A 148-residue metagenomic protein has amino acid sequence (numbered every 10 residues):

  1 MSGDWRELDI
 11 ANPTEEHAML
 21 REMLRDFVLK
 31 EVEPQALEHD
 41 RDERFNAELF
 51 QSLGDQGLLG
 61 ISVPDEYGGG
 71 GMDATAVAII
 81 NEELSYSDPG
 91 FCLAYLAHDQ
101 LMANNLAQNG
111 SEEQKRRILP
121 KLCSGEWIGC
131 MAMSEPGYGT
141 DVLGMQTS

Functional and structural regions predicted by a protein language model:
M1-E16: Intrinsic disorder at enzyme termini
N12-M19, R44-E48: A structural signal for alpha-helical segments
T14-E31: Mature N-terminal segment immediately following signal peptide/propeptide cleavage in secreted/periplasmic
D26, E31-S148: Glycine-rich flavin
